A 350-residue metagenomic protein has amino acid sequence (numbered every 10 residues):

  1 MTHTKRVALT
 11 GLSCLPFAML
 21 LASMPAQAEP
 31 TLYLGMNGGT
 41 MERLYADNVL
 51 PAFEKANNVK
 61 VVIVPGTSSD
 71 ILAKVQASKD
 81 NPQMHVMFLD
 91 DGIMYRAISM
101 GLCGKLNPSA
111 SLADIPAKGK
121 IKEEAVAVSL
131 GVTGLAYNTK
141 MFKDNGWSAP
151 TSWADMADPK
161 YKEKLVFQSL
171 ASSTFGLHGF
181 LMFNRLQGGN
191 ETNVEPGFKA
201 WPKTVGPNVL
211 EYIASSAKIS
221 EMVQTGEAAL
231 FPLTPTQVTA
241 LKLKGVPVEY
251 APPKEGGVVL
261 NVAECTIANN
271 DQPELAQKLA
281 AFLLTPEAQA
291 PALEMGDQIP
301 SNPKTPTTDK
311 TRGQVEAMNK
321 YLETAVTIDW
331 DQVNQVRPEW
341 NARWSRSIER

Functional and structural regions predicted by a protein language model:
G11-A22: Bacterial N-terminal signal peptides
E29-R96: Early extracytoplasmic/lumenal segment of secretory-pathway proteins
G39-A46, Q83-M84, F88-Q224: Extracytoplasmic ligand-binding site segments that recognize negatively charged/polar headgroups
G92-R96, Q224, A229-P247: A ligand-binding cleft/hinge motif common to bilobed small-molecule-binding domains
A136-M141, N184-L186, L260-P273, P291-E294: A bilobed periplasmic-binding-protein/Venus flytrap-type ligand-binding module shared by bacterial periplasmic
K199-V205, Y212-I213, K244-A268: Periplasmic-binding protein-like
I267-A325: Mature extracytoplasmic/periplasmic domains
K310-R350: Extracellular/periplasmic bilobal clamshell ligand-binding domains
